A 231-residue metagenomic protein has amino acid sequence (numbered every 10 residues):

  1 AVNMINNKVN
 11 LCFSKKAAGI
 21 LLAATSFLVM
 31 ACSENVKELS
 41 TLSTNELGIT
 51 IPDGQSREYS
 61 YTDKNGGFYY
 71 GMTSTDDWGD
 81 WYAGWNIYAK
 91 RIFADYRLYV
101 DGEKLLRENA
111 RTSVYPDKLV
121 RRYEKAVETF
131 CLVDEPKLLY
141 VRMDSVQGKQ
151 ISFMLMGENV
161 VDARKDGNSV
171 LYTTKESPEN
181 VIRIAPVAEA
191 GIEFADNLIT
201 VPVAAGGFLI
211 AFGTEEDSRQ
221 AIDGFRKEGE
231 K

Functional and structural regions predicted by a protein language model:
A1-N3: Short, Lys/Arg-enriched N-terminal segments with co-localized hydrophobic residues within the first ~10-30 amino acids
N6-L21: Bacterial N-terminal signal peptides that target proteins for export
G19-V29: Bacterial N-terminal signal peptides
L22, C32-K231: Terminal accessory carbohydrate-recognition/targeting modules of carbohydrate-active enzymes
